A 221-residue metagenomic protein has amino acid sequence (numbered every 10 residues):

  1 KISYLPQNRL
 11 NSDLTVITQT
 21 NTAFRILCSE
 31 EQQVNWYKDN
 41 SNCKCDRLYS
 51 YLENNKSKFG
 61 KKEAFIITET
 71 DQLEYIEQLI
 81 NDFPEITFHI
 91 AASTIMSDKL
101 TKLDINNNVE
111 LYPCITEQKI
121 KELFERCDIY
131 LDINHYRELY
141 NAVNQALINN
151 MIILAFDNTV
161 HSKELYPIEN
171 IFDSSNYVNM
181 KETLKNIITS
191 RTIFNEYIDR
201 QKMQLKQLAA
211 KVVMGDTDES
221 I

Functional and structural regions predicted by a protein language model:
R9-K44: A short, active-site helix/loop in glycosyltransferases that binds the activated sugar's phosphate group
W36-D39, C45-K102: Conserved catalytic-core segment of nucleotide-activated headgroup transferases in glycan assembly
S93-M96, E110-L123, R137-L139: Conserved active-site histidine-acidic residue motif and adjacent donor-binding/catalytic loop of glycosyltransferases
K121, V143-I148, S162: Short alpha-helical segment that forms part of, or immediately flanks, the ligand-binding pocket in carbohydrate-active
E125-E138, M151: Acidic donor-binding loop of glycosyltransferase active sites
I152-F156: Short hydrophobic beta-strand element within catalytic cores of glycosyltransferases and related nucleotide-activated
D157-I171: Short acidic/histidine- and often glycine-rich active-site loop of Leloir-type glycosyltransferases that engages
S175-I221: A charged, aromatic-enriched C-terminal amphipathic alpha-helix characteristic of glycosyltransferases across folds
